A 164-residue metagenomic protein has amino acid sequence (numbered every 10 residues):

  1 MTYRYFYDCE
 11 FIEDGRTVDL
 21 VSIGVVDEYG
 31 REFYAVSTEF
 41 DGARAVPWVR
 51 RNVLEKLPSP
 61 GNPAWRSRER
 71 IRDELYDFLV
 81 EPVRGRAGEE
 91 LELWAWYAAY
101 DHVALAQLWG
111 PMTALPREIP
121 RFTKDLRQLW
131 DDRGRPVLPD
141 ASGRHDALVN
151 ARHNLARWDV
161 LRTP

Functional and structural regions predicted by a protein language model:
T2-W96, A141: Conserved non-catalytic scaffold segment of RNase H-like nuclease domains
G15-T17, R31-Y34, L108, D132 (+2 more regions): Active-site-proximal flexible loops/turns
E69-D73, D77, K124-R127, V149 (+1 more regions): Short, contiguous clusters of charged residues that form electrostatic/catalytic patches at enzyme active sites, used
L93-A98, A104, P136-P164: Acidic, Mg2+-coordinating catalytic module of metal-dependent nucleases/exonucleases that use a two-metal-ion mechanism
Y100-P120: Substrate-recognition/cap helix-loop segment adjacent to the acidic, metal-dependent catalytic center of Asp-based
R117-V137: Short, flexible loop segments at boundaries between secondary-structure elements
